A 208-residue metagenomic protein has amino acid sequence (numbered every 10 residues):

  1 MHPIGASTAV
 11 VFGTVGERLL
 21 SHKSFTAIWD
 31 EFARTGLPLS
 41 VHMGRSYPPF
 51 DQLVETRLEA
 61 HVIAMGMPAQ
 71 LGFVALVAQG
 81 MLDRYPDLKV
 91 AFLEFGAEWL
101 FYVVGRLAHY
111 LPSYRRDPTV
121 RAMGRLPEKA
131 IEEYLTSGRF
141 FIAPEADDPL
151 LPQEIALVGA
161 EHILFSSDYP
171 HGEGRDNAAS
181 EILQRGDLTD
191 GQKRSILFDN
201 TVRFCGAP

Functional and structural regions predicted by a protein language model:
M1-Q79: Active-site gating/metal-coordination segments in enzymes
A9-V11, L39-V41, V90-F92, F140-P144 (+1 more regions): Hydrophobic faces of well-ordered beta-strands that scaffold small-molecule active sites in alpha/beta enzyme cores
G13-G16, H42-S46, F95-E98, E145-D147 (+1 more regions): Active-site beta-loop-alpha junctions enriched in small/polar residues
S21, P49-T56, G96-R115, L151-V158 (+1 more regions): Histidine/acidic-residue-rich catalytic or RNA/ligand-binding cores of hydrolases and nuclease-related proteins
A27, A33, P86-D87, G159: Proline-centered flexible-loop/turn and helix-kink motifs
M43, A78-L82, P86-E133, S137: Aromatic-lined glycan-binding groove of carbohydrate-active enzymes
Q70-F73, T119-R125, A143-D147: A general structural motif
Q79-G80, L88, W99, L126 (+3 more regions): Mid-to-C-terminal alpha-helical segments outside catalytic/metal-binding sites
